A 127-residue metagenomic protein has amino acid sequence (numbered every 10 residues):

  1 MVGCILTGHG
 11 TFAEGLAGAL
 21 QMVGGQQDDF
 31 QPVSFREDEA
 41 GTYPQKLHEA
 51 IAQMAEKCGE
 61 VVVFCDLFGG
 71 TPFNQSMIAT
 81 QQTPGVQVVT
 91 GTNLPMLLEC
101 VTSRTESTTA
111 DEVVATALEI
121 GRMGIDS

Functional and structural regions predicted by a protein language model:
M1-S127: N-terminal loops that bind phosphate or other acidic moieties and the adjacent beta-alpha structural core
